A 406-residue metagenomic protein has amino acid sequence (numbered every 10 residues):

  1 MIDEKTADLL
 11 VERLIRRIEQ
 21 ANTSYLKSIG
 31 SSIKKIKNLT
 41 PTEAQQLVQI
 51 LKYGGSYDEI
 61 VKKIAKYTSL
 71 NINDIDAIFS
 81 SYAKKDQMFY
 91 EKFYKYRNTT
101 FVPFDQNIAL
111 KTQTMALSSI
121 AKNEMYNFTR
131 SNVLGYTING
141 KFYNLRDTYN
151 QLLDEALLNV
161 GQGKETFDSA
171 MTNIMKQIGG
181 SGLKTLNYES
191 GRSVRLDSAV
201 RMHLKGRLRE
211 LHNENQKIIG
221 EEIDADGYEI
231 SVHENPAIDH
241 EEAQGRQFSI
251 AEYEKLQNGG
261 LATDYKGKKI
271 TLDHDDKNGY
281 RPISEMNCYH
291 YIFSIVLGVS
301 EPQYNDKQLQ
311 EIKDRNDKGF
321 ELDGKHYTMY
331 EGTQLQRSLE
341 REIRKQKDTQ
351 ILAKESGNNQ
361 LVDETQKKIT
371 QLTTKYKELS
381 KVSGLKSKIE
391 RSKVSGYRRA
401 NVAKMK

Functional and structural regions predicted by a protein language model:
M1-T100, G206, E210-K406: Activation/maturation switch segments at domain boundaries
G55-G191: Structured, charged N-terminal subsegments at the starts of enzyme catalytic cores and at intra-chain domain/subunit
V160-K164, S190, V194, S198 (+4 more regions): Short, charged/polar micro-motifs that form catalytic or ligand-binding hotspots
K164-S169, L186-R192, L196-D197, I218-I223 (+1 more regions): Short, glycine/acidic-rich hinge or "gate" loops at secondary-structure transitions that mediate conformational
S193, D197-R201, R207-R209, N213: Extended, non-transmembrane interaction/recognition domains
